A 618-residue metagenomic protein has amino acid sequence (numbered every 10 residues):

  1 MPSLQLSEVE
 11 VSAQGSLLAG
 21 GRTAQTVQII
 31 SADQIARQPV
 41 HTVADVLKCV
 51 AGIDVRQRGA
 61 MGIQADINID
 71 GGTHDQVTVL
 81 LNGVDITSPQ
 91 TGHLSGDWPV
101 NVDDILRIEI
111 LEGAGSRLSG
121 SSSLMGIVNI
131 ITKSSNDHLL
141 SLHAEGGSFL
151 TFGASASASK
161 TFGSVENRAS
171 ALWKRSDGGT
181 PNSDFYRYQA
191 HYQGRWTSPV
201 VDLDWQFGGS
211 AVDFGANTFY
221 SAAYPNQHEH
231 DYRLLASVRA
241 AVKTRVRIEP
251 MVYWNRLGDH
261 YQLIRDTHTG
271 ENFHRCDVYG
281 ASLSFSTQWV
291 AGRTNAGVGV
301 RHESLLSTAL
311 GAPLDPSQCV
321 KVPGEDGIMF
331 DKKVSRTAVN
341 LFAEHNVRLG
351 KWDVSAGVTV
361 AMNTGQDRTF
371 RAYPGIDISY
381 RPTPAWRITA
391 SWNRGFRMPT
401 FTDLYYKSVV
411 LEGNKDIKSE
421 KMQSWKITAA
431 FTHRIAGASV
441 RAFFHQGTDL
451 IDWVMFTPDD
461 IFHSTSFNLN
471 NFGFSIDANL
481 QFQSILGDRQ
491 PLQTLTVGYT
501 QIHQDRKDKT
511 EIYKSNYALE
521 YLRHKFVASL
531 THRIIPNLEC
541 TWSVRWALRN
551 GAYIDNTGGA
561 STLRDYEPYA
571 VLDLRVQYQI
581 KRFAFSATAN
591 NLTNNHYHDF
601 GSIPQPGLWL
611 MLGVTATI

Functional and structural regions predicted by a protein language model:
M1-A36, A44, H74: Short, acidic, small-residue-rich periplasmic hinge/interaction motif at the N-terminus of Gram-negative outer-membrane
A44, K48-V84, S88: Extracytoplasmic beta-strand/coil segments of soluble accessory domains associated with Gram-negative outer-membrane
D85-E112, I130-K133: Short acidic/polar hinge/loop motifs at secondary-structure boundaries that mediate gating or recognition
G115, G126-I127, T132-K160, A169-S183: Short strand-turn segments of transmembrane beta-barrel domains in outer membranes, especially the first one or two
S176-R187, V201-V278, L411: Flexible loop and strand-edge segments within Gram-negative outer membrane beta-barrel domains
R195-P199, A390, Q493-T496, S515-I618: Conserved C-terminal beta-signal and adjacent last beta-strands/turns of outer-membrane beta-barrel proteins
Y220-T244, H274-C276, D367, R381 (+4 more regions): Outer-membrane beta-barrel signature, preferentially recognizing the C-terminal barrel domain of Gram-negative
R348-V354, A442-Q446, T465-I554, G613-T615: Gram-negative outer-membrane beta-barrel transporters
